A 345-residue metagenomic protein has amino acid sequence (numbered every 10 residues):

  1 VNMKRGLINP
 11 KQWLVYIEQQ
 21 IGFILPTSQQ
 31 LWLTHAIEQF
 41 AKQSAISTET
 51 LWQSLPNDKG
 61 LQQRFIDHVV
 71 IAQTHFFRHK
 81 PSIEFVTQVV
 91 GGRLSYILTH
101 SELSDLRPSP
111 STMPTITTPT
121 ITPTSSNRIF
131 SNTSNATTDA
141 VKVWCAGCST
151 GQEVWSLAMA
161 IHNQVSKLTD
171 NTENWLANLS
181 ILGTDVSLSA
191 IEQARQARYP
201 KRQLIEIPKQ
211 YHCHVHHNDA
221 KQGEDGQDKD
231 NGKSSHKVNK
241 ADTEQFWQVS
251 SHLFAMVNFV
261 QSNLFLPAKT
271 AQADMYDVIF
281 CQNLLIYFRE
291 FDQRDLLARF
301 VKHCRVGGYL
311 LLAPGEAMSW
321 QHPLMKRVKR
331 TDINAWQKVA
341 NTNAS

Functional and structural regions predicted by a protein language model:
V1-R107, R128-D139, D277-V278, W336: A short N-terminal interaction module
I97-D139, K167-N174, H217-E244, T342-A344: Intrinsically disordered, low-complexity terminal tails and inter-domain linkers enriched for S/T/G/P/D/E
D139-G151, L182: Conserved class I S-adenosyl-L-methionine
T150-K167: Conserved SAM-binding loop of SAM-dependent methyltransferases across substrates and taxa, primarily the Class I
D170-F280, L284, D292, M318: Extended basic-aromatic, gly/pro-enriched interface segments that bind polyanionic ligands
R294-V306: A short glycine-rich, Lys/Arg-flanked "PGG" loop and its adjoining helix->strand segment in the class I
G307-P314: Conserved beta-strand signature within the Rossmann-like core of class I S-adenosyl-L-methionine
Q321-S345: Core SAM-dependent methyltransferase catalytic element
